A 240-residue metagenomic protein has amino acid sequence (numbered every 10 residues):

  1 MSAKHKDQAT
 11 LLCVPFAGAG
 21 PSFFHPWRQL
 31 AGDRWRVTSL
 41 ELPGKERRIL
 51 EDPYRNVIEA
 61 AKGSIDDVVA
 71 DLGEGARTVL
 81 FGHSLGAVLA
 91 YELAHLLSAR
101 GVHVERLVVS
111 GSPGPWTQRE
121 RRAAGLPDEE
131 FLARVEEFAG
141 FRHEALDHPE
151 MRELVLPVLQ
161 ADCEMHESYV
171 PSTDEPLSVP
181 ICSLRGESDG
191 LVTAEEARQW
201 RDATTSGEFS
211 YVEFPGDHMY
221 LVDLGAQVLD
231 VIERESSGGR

Functional and structural regions predicted by a protein language model:
K6-A76, P115, E120-E129, F214-H218: Active-site catalytic motif of lipid deacylating hydrolases and related acyltransferases
G82-G86, A90: Gly/Ala-rich beta-loop-alpha elbow adjacent to hydrolase catalytic centers
H95-A133: Flexible "cap/lid" loop of the alpha/beta hydrolase fold
L156-D174: Active-site nucleophile elbow and catalytic-triad environment of alpha/beta-hydrolase enzymes
S183-R185: Short beta-strand/loop motif that positions the catalytic acidic residue of the alpha/beta-hydrolase fold
S188-V192, H218-M219: Acidic catalytic loop of the alpha/beta-hydrolase fold
T193-D202: Short alpha-helix in the alpha/beta-hydrolase fold that links the catalytic acid
Y211, G216-A226: Catalytic histidine-centered segment of alpha/beta-hydrolase-like enzymes
